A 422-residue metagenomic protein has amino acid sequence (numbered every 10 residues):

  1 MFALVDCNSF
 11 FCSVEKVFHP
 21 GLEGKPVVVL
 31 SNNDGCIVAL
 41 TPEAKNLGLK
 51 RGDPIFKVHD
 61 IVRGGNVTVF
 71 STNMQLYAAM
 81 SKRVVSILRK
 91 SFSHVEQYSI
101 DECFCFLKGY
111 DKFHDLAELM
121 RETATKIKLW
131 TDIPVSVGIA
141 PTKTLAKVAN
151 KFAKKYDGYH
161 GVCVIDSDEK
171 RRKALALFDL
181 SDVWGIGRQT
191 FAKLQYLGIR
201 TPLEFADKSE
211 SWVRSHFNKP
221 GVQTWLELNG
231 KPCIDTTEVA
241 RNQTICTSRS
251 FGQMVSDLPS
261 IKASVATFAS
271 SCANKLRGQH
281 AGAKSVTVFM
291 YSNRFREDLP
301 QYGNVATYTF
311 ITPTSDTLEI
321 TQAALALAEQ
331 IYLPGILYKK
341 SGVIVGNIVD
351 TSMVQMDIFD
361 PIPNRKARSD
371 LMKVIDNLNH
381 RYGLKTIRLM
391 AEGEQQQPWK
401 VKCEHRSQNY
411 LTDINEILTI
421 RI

Functional and structural regions predicted by a protein language model:
M1-L226, T236, R365-I422: Gly/Gly-Pro- and Ser/Thr-rich, intrinsically disordered tail segments characteristic of DNA damage-repair and tolerance
F10, N33-C36, N293-R296, I348-S352: Short, charged/polar surface micro-motifs in flexible loops or helix N-caps
K25, V135, K284-V286, S341: Change "...and in nucleic-acid phosphodiester-cleaving endonucleases..." to "...and in nucleic-acid processing enzymes
L30, K128, Y291-N293, G346: A generic structural motif
Y98-E102, A140-K143, A281-S285, I336-K340: Short Gly/Ser/Thr- and Asp/Glu-enriched loop/turn motifs at secondary-structure junctions
F104-G109, V305-I311, V354-D360: Short, hydrophobic beta-strand segments
D182, T190-L337, M353: DNA-contacting surface of Y-family translesion DNA polymerases
L325-R381: C-terminal hydrophobic structural anchor segments that stabilize assembly/packing rather than catalytic chemistry
